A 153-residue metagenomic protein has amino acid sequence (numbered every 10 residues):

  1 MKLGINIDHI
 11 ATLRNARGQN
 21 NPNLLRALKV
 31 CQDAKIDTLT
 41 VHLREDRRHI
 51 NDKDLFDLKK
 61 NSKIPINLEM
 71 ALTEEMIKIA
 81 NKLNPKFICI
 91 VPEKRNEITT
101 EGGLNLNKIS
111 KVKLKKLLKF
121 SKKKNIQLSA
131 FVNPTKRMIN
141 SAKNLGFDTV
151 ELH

Functional and structural regions predicted by a protein language model:
M1-A16, K94, I98-E101, K115 (+1 more regions): N-terminal small/glycine-rich loop or linker at the start of catalytic domains across soluble metabolic enzymes
M1-P85, N144: Conserved N-terminal beta1-alpha1 strand-loop-helix module at the mouth
T12-N15, L43-H49, N96-I98, L104-L106 (+1 more regions): Short, small-residue-enriched loops and turns at beta-alpha junctions that line or gate enzyme active sites
D33-D37, K116-L128: A structural motif corresponding to the C-terminal end of an alpha-helix and its immediate exit/capping segment
H42, V91-P92, H153: Short beta->alpha connector loops at strand-helix junctions that form conserved, small/polar/Pro-enriched
M70-K108: Active-site beta->alpha loop and helix N-cap motifs at the rims of alpha/beta catalytic domains
S129-H153: Histidine/lysine/aspartate-rich catalytic loop segments that bind and position anionic ligands
